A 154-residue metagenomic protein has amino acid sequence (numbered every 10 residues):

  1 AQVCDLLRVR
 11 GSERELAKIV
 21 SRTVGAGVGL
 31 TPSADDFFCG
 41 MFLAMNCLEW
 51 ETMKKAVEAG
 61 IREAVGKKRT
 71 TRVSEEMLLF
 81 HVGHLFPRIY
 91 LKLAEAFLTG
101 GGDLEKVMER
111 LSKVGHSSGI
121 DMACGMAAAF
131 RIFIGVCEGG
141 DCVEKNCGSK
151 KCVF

Functional and structural regions predicted by a protein language model:
A1-F154: Non-transmembrane, aqueous-exposed alpha-helical and coiled segments at domain scale
